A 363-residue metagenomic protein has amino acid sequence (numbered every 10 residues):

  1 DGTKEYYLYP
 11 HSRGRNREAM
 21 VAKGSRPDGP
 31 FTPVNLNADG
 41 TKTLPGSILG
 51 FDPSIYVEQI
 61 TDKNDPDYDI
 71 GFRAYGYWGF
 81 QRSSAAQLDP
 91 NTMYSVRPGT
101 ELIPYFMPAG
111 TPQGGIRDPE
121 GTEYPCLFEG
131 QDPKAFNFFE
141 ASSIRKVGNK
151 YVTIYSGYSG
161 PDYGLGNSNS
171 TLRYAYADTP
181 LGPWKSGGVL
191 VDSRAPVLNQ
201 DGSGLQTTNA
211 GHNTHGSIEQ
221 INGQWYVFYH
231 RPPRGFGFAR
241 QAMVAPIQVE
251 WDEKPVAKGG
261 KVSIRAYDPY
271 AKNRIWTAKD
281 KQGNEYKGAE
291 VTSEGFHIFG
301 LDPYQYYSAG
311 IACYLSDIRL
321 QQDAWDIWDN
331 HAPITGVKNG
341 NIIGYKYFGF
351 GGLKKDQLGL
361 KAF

Functional and structural regions predicted by a protein language model:
D1-F363: Carbohydrate-active catalytic/glycan-binding domains of CAZyme proteins, especially the secreted or lumenal ectodomains
